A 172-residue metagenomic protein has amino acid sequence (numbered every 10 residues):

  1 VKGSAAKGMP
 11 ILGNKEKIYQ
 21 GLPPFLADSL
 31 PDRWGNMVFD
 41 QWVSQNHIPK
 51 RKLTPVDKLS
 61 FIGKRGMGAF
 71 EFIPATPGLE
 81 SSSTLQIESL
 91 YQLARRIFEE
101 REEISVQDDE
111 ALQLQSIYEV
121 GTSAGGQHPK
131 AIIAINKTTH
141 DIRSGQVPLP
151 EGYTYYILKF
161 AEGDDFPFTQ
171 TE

Functional and structural regions predicted by a protein language model:
V1-E172: Phosphate/dinucleotide-binding and metal-coordinating scaffold of catalytic cores in nucleotide-dependent enzymes
